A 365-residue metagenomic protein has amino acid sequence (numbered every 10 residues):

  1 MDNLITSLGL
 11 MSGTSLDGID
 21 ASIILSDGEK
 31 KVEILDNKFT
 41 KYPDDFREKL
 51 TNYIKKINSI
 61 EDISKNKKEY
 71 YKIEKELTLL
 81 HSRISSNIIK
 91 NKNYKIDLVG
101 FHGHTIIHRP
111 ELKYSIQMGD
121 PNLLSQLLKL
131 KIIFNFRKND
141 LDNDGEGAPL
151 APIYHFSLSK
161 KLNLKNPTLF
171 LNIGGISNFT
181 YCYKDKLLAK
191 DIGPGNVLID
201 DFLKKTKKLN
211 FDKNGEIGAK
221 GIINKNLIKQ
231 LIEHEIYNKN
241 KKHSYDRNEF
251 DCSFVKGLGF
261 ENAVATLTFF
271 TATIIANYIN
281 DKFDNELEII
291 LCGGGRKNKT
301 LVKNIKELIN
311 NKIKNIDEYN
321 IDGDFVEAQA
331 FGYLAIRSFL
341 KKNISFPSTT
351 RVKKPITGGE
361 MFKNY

Functional and structural regions predicted by a protein language model:
D2-K41: N-terminal phosphate-binding or glycine-rich loops at protein starts, especially the Walker A/P-loop of NTPases
S12, L16-D17, F269, D317-Y365: Glycine-rich phosphate-binding/hydrolytic loop that grips phosphoryl groups
I19-I24, L35-Y53, L127, I133-K161 (+1 more regions): Glycine-rich phosphate-binding loop plus the immediately following alpha-helix
L25-R83: Glycine-rich nucleotide/cofactor/substrate-binding loop typically near the N-terminus or early in the first domain
E61-P121: Short beta-strand-loop/turn "lid" adjacent to the catalytic site in phosphate-handling enzymes
Y94-G103, D284-G295: Short glycine-rich phosphate-binding loop at a beta-alpha junction
K95-I153: Glycine-rich phosphate-binding loop and adjoining helix at the ATP-binding site of ATP-dependent phosphoryl-transfer
K208-E288, N298-E307: A contiguous, well-structured pocket-lining segment that forms one wall/lid of small-molecule binding clefts in soluble
